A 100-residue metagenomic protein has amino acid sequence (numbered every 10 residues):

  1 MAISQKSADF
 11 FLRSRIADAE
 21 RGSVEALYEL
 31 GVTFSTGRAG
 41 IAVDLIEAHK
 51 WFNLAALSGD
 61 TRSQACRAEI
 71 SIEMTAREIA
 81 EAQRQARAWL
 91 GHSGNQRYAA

Functional and structural regions predicted by a protein language model:
S4-S14, I41-K50, R77-E81: Structural signature of tandem alpha-helical TPR/SEL1-like repeats, specifically the intra-repeat loop/turn
E20-V24, G37-R38, F52, S58-T61 (+1 more regions): Short helix-capping/linker turns of helical repeat alpha-solenoids
E29-G37, C66-S71: Hydrophobic face of amphipathic alpha-helices that form TPR/SEL1-like repeat modules and related alpha-solenoid
V43, E47-A65: Amphipathic, hydrophobic secondary-structure cores in small proteins
S71-Y98: Alpha-helical linker/edge segments of TPR/alpha-solenoid repeat scaffolds and analogous pre-/post-domain helices
